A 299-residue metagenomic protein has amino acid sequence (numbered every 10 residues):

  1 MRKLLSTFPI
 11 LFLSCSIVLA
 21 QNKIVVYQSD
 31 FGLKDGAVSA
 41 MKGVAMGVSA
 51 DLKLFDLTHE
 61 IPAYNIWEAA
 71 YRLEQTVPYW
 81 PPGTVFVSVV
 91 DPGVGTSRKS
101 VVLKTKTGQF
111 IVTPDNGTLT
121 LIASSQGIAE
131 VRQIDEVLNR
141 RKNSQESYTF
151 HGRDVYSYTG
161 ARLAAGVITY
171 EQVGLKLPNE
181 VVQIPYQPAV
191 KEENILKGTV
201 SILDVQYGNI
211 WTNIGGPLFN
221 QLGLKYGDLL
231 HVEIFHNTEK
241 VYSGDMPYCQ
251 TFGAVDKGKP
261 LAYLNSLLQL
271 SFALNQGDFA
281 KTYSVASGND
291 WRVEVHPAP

Functional and structural regions predicted by a protein language model:
M1-L5: Positively charged n-region of N-terminal signal peptides that target proteins for export
S6-S16: Bacterial N-terminal signal peptides
V18-A20: Boundary at the C-terminal end of the N-terminal hydrophobic targeting segment
K23-I24, G36, V48-L54, Y64-Y71 (+2 more regions): Active-site histidine-anchored catalytic micro-motif
V26-L33, V38-S39: N-terminal signal-anchor module of multipass membrane proteins
V44, V48-D51, T76-W80, S125 (+1 more regions): Change "in soluble alpha/beta enzymes" to "in soluble alpha/beta proteins
S144-Y226: Anionic-ligand-binding alpha/beta catalytic cores of soluble enzymes and soluble regulatory domains that recognize
I210-S284: A conserved acidic, glycine/proline-rich C-terminal tail/linker
